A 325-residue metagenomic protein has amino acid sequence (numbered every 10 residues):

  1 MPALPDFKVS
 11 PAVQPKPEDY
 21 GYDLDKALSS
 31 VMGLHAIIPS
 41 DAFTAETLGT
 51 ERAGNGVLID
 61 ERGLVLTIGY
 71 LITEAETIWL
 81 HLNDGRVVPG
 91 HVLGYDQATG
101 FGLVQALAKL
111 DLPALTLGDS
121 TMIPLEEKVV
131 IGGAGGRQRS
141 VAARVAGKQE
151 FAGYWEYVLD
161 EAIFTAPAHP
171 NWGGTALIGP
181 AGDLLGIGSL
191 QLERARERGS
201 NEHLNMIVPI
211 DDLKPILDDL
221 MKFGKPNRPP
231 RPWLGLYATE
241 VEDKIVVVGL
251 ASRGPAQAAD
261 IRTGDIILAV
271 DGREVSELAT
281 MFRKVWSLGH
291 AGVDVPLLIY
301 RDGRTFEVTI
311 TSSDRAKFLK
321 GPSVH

Functional and structural regions predicted by a protein language model:
M1-L24, L112, I131, Q138 (+7 more regions): C-terminal cap/linker of serine protease catalytic domains
K8-P11, P39-D41, A53, L58-S140 (+7 more regions): Conserved active-site neighborhood of the chymotrypsin/trypsin-like protease fold
K26-F43: A short, Trp-centered hydrophobic/proline-enriched beta-strand micro-motif
G49, L71, P113-D160, E193-R198 (+1 more regions): Flexible, gly/ser-rich surface segments that form the specificity/activation loops bordering the active-site cleft
V57, H169-G188: Catalytic nucleophile loop of clan PA
D60, T67-T73, G133, A146-Q149 (+2 more regions): Short beta->alpha transition motifs characteristic of CBS
E61, V65-L66, A181-L185, A256-A279: Conserved PDZ fold ligand-binding element
H91, D218-K225, R253, Q257-R262 (+2 more regions): PDZ-domain C-terminal substructure recognizer with occasional recognition of PDZ-binding tails
